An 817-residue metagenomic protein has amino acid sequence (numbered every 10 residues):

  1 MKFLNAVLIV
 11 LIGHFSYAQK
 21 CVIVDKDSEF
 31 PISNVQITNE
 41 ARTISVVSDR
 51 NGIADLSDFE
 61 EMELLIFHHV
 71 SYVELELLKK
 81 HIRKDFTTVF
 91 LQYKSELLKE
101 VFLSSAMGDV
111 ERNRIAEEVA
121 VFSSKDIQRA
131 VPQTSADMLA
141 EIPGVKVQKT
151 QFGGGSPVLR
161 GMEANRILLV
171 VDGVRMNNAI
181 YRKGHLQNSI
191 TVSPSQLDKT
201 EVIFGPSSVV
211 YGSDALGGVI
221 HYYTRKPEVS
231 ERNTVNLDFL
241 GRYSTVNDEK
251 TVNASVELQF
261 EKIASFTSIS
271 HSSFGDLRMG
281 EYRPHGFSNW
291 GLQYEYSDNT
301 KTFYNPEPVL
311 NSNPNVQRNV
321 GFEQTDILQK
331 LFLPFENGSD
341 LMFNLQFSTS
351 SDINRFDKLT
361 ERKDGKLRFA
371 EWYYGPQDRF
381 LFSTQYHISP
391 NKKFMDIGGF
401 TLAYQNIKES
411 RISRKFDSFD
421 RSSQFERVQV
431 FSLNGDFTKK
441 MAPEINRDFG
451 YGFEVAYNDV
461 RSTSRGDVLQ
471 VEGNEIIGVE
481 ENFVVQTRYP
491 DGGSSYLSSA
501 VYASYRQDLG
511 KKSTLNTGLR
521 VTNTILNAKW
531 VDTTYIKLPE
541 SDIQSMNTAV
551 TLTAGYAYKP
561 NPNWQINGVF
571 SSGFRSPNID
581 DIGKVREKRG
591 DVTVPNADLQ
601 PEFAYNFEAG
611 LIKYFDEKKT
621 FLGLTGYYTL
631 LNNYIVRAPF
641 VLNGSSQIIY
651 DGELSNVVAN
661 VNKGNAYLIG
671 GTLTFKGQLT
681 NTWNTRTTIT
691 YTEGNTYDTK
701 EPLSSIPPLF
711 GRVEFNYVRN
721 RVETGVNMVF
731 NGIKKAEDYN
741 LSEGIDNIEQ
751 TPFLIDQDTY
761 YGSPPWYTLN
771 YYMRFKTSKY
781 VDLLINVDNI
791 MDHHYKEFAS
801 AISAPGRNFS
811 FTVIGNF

Functional and structural regions predicted by a protein language model:
T38-E40, H68-Y72, R83-Q128, A164: Short, acidic, small-residue-rich periplasmic hinge/interaction motif at the N-terminus of Gram-negative outer-membrane
D85-F90, S135-M138, G155-V158, L169-V170 (+4 more regions): N-terminal periplasmic accessory domains that precede and gate Gram-negative outer-membrane beta-barrel machines
M176-P206: Short acidic/polar hinge/loop motifs at secondary-structure boundaries that mediate gating or recognition
N247-S273, P284-D352, D378-F380, P443 (+2 more regions): Transmembrane beta-barrel wall of Gram-negative outer-membrane proteins
P334-T349, P376-D532, T548-A549, Y556-K559 (+5 more regions): Face-selective signature of the C-terminal outer-membrane beta-barrel domain
T349-S351, N406-S410, I525-T534, Q544 (+4 more regions): Surface-exposed extracellular loop regions of Gram-negative outer-membrane beta-barrel proteins, predominantly
V430-D436, V594-Q600, N606, F615-N684: Outer membrane beta-barrel strand-and-loop segments of large Gram-negative receptors, especially TonB-dependent
K511, N523-T524, Y627-L630, Y650-N740 (+1 more regions): Gram-negative outer-membrane beta-barrel transporters
